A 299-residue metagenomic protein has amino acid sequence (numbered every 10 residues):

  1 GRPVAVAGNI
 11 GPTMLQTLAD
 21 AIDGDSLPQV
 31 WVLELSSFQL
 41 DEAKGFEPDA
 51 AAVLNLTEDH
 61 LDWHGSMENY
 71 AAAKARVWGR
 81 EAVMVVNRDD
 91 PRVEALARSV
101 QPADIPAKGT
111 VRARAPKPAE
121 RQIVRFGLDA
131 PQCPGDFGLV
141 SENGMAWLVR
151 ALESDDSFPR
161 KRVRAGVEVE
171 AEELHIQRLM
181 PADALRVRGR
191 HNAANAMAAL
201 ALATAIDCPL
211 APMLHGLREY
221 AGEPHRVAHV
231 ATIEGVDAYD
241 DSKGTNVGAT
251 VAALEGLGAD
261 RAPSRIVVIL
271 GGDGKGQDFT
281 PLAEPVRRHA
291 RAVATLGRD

Functional and structural regions predicted by a protein language model:
G1-I10: Walker A (P-loop) phosphate-binding motif
R2-P3, Q16-P28, P48-D49, V53-A238: Acidic, Mg2+-coordinating active-site environments of NTP-dependent enzymes
A7, N87, F126-L128, I269 (+1 more regions): Generic beta-sheet signal
I10-M14, S37-Q39, N69, P91 (+2 more regions): Short acidic loop-to-helix transition motifs that present clustered carboxylates
P28-F38, D237-G244: Switch II (G3) loop of P-loop NTPases
E34, L54, V85, I123 (+2 more regions): Hydrophobic beta-strand scaffold positions of dinucleotide-using enzymes
D41-G45: Conserved helix/coil segment N-terminal to the catalytic DExD/H
E223, S242-D299: Active-site beta-alpha connecting loops in nucleotide-dependent enzymes
